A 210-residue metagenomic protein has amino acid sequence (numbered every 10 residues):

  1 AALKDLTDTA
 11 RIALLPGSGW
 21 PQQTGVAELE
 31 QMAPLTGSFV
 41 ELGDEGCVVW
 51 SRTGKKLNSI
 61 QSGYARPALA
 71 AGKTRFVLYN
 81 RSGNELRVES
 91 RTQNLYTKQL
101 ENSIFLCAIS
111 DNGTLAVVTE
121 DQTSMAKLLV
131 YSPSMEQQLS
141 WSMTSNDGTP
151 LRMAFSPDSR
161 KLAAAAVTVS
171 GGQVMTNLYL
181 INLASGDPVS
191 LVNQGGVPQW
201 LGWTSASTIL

Functional and structural regions predicted by a protein language model:
A1-G19, E30, F76: Gram-positive cell-envelope targeting signals
A10-T24, T53-Q61, T92-Q99, Q137-M143 (+1 more regions): A short beta-strand motif characteristic of beta-propeller blades
G25-M32, S62-T74, N102-D111, D147-A154 (+1 more regions): Repeated scaffold domains used in trafficking and secretory/extracellular systems, primarily beta-propellers
E30-G43, C47-V48, A68-R81, L86-R87 (+4 more regions): Short beta-strand elements that form the blades of beta-propeller/WD-repeat-like and other beta-sheet-rich scaffold
G46-S51, N84-N94, M125-L139, G172-S190: Beta-propeller blade-edge and WD-like acidic-aromatic loop motif
V49-F105, S110: Structured, soluble extracytoplasmic/luminal domains of envelope-associated proteins
L95-L115, T119, A126-K127, S134-R152: Asp-box/WD-like beta-propeller blade repeats and closely related beta-sheet repeat scaffolds
K161, A166-L210: Extracytoplasmic/luminal low-complexity segments enriched in Pro/Gly and acidic/polar residues that act as flexible
